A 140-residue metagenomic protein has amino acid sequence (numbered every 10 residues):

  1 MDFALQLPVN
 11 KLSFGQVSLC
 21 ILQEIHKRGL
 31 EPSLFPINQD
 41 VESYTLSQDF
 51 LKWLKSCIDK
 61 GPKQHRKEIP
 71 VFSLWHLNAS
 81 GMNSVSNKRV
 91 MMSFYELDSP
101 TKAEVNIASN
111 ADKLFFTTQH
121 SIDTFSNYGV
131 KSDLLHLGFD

Functional and structural regions predicted by a protein language model:
M1-V41: N-terminal subdomain of nucleotide-sugar transferases
A4, V41-T124, Y128: Extended catalytic core of nucleotide-activated donor transferases of GT-like folds
L7-P8, F94-Y95, L137: Conserved donor-binding loops in enzymes that form glycosidic bonds
Q23, D40, L51, G138-F139: Long amphipathic alpha-helical scaffold regions
E31-S33, R89, S132-D133: Hydrophobic anchor at the start of a short beta-strand that flanks the dinucleotide cofactor-binding loop
K131, L135-D140: Short beta-strand->alpha-helix junction loop in the catalytic core of nucleotide-activated group-transfer enzymes
